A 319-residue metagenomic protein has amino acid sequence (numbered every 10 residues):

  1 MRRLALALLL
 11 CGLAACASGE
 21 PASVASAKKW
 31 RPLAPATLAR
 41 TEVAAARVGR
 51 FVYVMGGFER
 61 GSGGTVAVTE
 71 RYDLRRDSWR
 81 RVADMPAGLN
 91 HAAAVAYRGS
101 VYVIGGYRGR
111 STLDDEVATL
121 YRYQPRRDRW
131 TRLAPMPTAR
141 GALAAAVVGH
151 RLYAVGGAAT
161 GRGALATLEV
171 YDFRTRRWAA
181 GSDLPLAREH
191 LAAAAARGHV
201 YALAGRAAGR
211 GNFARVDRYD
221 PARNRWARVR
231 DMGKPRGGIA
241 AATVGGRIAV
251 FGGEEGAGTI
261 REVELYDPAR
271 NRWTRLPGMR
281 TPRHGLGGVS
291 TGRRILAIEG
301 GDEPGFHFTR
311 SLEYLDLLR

Functional and structural regions predicted by a protein language model:
M1-L4: Positively charged n-region of N-terminal signal peptides that target proteins for export
A14-A15: C-terminal motif of bacterial Sec signal peptides marking the signal peptidase cleavage site
S18-R319: Kelch-like beta-propeller repeat domains
